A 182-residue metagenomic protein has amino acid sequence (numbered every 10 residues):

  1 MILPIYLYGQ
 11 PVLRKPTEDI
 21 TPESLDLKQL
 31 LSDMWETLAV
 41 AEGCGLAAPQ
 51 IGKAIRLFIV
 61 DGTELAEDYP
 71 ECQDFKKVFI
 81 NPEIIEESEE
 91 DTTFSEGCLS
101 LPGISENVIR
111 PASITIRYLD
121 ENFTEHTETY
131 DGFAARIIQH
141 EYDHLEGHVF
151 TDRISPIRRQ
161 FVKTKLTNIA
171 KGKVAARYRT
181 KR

Functional and structural regions predicted by a protein language model:
M1-Q139, H144-R182: Active-site rim/adjacent substrate-binding subdomains
